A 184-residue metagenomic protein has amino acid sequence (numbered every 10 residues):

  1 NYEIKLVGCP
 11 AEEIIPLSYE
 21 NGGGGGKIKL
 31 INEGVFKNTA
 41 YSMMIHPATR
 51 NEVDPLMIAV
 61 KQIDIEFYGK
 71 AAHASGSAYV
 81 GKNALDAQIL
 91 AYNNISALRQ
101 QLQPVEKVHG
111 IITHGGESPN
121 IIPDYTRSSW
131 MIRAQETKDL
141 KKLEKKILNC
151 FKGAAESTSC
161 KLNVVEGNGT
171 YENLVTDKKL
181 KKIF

Functional and structural regions predicted by a protein language model:
N1, V7, L180-F184: Amphipathic repeat-derived elements
N1-I4, S159-K161: Proteins with a high burden of low-complexity, intrinsically disordered sequence enriched in S/T/G/P/A and R, requiring
Y2-I122: Histidine/acidic-residue-rich, glycine-tolerant segments that coordinate divalent metal ions
L85, I89-F184: Metal-dependent amide/peptide-bond hydrolase catalytic core, centered on the "pita-bread" metallohydrolase fold
